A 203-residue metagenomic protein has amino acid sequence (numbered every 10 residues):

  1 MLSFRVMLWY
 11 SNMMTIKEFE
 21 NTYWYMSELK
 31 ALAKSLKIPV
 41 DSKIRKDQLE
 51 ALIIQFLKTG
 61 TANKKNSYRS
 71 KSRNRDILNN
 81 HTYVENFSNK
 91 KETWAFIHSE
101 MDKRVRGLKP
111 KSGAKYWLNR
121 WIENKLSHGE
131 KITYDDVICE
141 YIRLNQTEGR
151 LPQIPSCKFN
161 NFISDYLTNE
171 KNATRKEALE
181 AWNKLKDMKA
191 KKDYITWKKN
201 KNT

Functional and structural regions predicted by a protein language model:
L8-T203: Basic helix-extension-helix modules of the SAP/HeH family
